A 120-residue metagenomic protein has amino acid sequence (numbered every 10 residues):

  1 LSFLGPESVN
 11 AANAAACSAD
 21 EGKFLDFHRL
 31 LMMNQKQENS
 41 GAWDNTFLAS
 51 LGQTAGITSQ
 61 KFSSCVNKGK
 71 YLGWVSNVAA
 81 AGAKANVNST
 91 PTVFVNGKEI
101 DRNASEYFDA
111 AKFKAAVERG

Functional and structural regions predicted by a protein language model:
L1-L51, E118: Structural alpha/beta surface segment adjacent to cysteine/selenocysteine redox centers across thiol/disulfide enzymes
S50-G120: C-terminal cap of thioredoxin/glutaredoxin-like
